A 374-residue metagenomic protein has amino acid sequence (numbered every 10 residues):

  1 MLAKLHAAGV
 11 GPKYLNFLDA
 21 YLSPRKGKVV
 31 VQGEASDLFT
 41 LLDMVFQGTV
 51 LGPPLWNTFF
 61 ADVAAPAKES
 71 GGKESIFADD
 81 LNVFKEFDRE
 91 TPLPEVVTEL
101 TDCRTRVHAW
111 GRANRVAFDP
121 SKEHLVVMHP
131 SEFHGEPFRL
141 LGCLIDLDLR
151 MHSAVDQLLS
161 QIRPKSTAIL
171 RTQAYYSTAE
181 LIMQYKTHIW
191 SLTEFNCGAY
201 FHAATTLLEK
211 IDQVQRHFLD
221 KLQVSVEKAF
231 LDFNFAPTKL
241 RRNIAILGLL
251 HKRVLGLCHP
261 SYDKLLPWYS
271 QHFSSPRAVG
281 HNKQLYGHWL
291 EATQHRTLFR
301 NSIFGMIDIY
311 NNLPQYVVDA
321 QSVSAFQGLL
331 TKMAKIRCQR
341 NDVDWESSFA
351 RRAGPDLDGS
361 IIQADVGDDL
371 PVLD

Functional and structural regions predicted by a protein language model:
M1, L5, L18, G48 (+10 more regions): Short, conserved catalytic/metal-binding micro-motifs enriched in Asp/Glu and His
M1-A78, F87-E90: Conserved polymerase palm-domain catalytic core
M1-A8, N82-R112: Catalytic palm subdomain of template-directed nucleic-acid polymerases, centered on the conserved carboxylate motif
V29-L55, F84-E90, L147, L170 (+3 more regions): Short, conserved non-catalytic motifs in the polymerase core
A35, D102, A109, A113-R139: Short, conserved micro-motifs composed of acidic
H108-D119, H124-V126, L207-S274: Short, charged alpha-helical motifs in flexible N/C-terminal segments and linkers
G135-Y200: Basic, alpha-helical interaction scaffolds
P260-G305: Amphipathic alpha-helical
